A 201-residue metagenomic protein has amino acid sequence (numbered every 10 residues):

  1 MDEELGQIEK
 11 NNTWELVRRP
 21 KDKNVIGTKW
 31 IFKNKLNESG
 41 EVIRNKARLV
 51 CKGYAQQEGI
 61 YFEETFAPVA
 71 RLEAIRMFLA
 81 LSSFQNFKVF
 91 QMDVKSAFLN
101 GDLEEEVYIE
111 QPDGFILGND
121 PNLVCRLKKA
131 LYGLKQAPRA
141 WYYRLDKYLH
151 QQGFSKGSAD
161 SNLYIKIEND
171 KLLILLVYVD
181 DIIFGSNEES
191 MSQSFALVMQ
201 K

Functional and structural regions predicted by a protein language model:
M1-K201: Long, low-complexity, charge-biased intrinsically disordered regions
